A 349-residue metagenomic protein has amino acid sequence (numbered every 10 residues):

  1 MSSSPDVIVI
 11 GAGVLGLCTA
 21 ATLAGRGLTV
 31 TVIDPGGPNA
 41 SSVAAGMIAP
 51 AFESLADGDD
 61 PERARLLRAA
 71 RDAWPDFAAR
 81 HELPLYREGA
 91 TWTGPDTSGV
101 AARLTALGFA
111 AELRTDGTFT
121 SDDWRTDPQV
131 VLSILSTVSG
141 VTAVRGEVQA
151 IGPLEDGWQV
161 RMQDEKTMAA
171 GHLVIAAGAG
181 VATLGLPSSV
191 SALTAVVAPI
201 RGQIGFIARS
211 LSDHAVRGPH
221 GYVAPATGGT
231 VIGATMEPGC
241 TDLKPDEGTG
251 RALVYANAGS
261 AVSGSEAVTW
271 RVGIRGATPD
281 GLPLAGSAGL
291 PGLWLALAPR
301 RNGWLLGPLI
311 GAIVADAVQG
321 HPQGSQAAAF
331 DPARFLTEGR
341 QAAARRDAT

Functional and structural regions predicted by a protein language model:
P5-T31: N-terminal Rossmann-like FAD-binding beta1-loop-alpha1 element of flavoenzymes
I8-I10, M168-G180, G311: Short hydrophobic core segments
A21-G25, G46-I48, L83-Y86, A177-P291: Active-site substrate-recognition segment that forms the wall of the catalytic cavity or substrate channel
A24-A44: Glycine-rich FAD pyrophosphate-binding loop
M47-G117: Dinucleotide-binding Rossmann-like beta1-alpha1 core, especially the glycine-rich loop that anchors the ADP
E62-A69, D96-S98, T118-I134, K244-G248 (+1 more regions): Short beta-strand to alpha-helix junction loop
V144-Q159: A conserved short coil-to-beta-strand element within the FAD-binding core of flavoproteins
S265-T349: C-terminal catalytic lobe of FAD-dependent flavoproteins
